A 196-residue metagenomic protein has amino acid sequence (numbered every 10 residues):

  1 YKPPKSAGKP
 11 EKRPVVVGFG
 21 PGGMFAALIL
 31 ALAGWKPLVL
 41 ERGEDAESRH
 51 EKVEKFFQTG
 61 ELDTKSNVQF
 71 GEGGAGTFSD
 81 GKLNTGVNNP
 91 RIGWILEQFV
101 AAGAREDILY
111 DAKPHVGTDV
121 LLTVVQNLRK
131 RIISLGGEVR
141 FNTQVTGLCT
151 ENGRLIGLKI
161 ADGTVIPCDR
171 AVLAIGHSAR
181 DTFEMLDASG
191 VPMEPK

Functional and structural regions predicted by a protein language model:
Y1-A102, E106-K196: Residues forming the flavin
